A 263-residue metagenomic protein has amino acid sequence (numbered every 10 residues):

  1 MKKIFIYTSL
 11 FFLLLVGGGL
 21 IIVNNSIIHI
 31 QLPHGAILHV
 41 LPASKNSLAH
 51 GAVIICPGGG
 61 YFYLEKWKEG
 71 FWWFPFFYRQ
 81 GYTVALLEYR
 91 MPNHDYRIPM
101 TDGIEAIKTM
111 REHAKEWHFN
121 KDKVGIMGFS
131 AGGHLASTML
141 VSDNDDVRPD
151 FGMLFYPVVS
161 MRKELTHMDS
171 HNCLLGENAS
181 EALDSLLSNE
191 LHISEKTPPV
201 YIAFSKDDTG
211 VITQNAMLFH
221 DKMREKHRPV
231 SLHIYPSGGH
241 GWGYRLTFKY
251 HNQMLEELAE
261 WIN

Functional and structural regions predicted by a protein language model:
I4-A49, T83, M168-S170, Y250: A domain-start/cap signature at the N-terminus of enzymes
A36, E177-H192, T197-P198: Active-site nucleophile elbow and catalytic-triad environment of alpha/beta-hydrolase enzymes
L41, M217-N263: C-terminal catalytic histidine-bearing segment of alpha/beta-hydrolase fold enzymes
A49-G58: Short beta-strand element of the alpha/beta-hydrolase
E65-W67, W72, A85-K121, R245-Q253: Catalytic nucleophile-loop/oxyanion-hole region of alpha/beta-hydrolase and closely related hydrolase-like folds
E105-S170, D184-S185: Primarily recognizes the serine-hydrolase "nucleophile elbow" in alpha/beta-hydrolase and SGNH/GDSL folds
K196, Y201-F204, D208: Short beta-strand/loop motif that positions the catalytic acidic residue of the alpha/beta-hydrolase fold
T209-L218: Conserved alpha/beta-hydrolase "acid-adjacent" motif
